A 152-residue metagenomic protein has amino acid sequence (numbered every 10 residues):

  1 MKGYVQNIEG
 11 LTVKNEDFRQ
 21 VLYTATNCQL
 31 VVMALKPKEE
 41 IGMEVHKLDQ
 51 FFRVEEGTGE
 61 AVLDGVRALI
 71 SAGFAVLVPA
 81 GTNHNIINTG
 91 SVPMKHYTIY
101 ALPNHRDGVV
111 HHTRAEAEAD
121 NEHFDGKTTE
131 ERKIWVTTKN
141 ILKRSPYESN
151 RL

Functional and structural regions predicted by a protein language model:
M1-N27, H111-L152: A short, N-terminal "cap"/entry segment at the start of jelly-roll beta-barrel domains of the cupin/DSBH fold
N15-E16, V31-H46: Conserved short histidine dyad/triad with adjacent acidic residue
T26-C28, K36-E39, T58-E60, R67 (+1 more regions): Short, charged/polar surface micro-motifs in flexible loops or helix N-caps
T26-C28, P37, K47, V66 (+2 more regions): A generic "binding-loop/recognition-motif" signal
I41-M43, A61-V62, V78, H84-G90: Short beta-strand His + acidic residue motifs that chelate non-heme Fe in jelly-roll/DSBH and cupin folds
D49-G59, D64: Glycine- and acidic-residue-biased ligand/ion/polar-headgroup-sensing regions
V66-A80: Short acidic-glycine-tyrosine-enriched beta hairpin
A80-R106: Ligand-binding loop in jelly-roll beta-barrel domains
